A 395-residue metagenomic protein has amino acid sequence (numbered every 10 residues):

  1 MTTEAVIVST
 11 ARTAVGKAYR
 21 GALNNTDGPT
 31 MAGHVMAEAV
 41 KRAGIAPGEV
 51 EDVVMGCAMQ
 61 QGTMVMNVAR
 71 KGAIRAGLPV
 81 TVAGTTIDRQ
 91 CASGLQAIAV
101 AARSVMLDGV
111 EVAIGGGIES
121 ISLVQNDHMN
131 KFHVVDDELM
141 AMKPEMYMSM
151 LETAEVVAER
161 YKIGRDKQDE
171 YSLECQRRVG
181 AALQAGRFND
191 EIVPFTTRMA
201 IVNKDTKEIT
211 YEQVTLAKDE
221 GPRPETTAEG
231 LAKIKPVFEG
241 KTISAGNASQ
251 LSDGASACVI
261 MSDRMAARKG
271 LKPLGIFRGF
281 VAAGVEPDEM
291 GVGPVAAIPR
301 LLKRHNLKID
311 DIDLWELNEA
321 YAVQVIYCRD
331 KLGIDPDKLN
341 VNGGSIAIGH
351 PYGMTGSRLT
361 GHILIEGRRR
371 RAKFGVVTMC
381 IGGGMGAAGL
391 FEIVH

Functional and structural regions predicted by a protein language model:
M1-A58, G62-M64, V68-G72, A76 (+7 more regions): Conserved active-site "lid/cap" helical segment
M1-G28, T226-V292, A296, K303 (+3 more regions): Condensing-enzyme catalytic core mediating Claisen C-C bond formation in acyl metabolism
R12-A14, N25, P29-H34, K167-R268 (+2 more regions): N-terminal extracellular/periplasmic Venus flytrap/periplasmic-binding protein-like
G28-G44, V68-G72, A97, M150-V157 (+5 more regions): Short, well-ordered amphipathic alpha-helical segments that serve as non-catalytic structural scaffolds within diverse
M55, E152-E155, E191-V193, T197-I201 (+1 more regions): Active-site pocket-lining segment
C57-E111, E145-E152, E225-Q250, K331-L359 (+2 more regions): Conserved catalytic cysteine-centered active-site region of acyl-thioester-dependent Claisen-condensing enzymes
I87-I118, A158-F188, A257-R264, R329 (+2 more regions): Active-site-proximal alpha-helical scaffold in enzymes
A102, M106-R160: Flexible glycine-/small-residue-enriched beta->alpha junction loops that bind anionic phosphate/pyrophosphate groups
